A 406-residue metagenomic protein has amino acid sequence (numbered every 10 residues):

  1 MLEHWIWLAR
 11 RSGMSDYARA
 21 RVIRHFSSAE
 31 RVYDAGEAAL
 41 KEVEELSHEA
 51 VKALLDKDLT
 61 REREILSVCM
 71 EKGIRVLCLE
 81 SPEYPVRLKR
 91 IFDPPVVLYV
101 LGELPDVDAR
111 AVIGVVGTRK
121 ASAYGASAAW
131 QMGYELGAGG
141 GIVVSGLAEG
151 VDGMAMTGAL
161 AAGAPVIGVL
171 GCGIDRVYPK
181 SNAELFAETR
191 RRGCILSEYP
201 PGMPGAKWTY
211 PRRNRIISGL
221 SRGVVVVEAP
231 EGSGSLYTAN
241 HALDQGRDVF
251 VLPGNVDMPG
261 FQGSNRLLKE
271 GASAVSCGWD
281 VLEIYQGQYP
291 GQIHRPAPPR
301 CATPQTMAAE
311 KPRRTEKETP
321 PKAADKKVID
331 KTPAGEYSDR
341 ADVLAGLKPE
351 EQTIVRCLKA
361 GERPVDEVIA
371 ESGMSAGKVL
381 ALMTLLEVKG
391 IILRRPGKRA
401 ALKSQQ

Functional and structural regions predicted by a protein language model:
M1, M70, C78-Q406: Glycine-biased, small-residue-rich flexible motifs in mid-sequence functional cores and linkers
M1-P82, I391, P396-K398, L402-Q405: Short, small/acidic-rich helices and loops at N termini and domain boundaries of DNA replication/processing enzymes
